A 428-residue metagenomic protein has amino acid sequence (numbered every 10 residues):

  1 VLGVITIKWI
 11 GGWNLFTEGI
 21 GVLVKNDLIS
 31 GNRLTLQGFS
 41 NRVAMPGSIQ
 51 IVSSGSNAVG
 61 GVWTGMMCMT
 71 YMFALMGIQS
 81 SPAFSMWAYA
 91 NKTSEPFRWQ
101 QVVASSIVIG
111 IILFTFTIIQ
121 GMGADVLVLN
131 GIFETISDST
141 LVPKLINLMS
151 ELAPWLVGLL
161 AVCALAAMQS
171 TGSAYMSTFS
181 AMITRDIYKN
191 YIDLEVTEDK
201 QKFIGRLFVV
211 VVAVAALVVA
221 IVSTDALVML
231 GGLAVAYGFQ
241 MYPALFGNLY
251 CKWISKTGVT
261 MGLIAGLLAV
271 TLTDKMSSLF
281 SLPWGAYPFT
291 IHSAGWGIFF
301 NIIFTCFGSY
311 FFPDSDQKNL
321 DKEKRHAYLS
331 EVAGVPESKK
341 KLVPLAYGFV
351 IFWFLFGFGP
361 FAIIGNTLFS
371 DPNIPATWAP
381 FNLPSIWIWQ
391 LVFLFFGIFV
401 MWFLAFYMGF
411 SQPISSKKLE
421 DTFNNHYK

Functional and structural regions predicted by a protein language model:
V1, K200-Q201, V214, V218-M241 (+2 more regions): Transmembrane helix-loop boundary segments of multi-pass membrane transporters
L2, G258-V270, K322-K324: Central hydrophobic cores of alpha-helical transmembrane segments in multi-pass integral membrane proteins
L2-G158, S281-T290: Loop-to-helix junctions at membrane interfaces in multi-pass transport proteins
V22-V24, L28-I29, F280-A376, I398-K428: Terminal cytosolic tails of multi-pass membrane transporters, especially the segment immediately following the final
G61-A74, A161-C163, A167-Q169, T290-T305 (+1 more regions): Alpha-helical transmembrane segments
C68, L156-L160, Y175, R206-V210 (+4 more regions): Hydrophobic alpha-helical transmembrane segments
G77, A83-G231, K339, I363-F369: Helix-loop-helix junctions that connect adjacent transmembrane helices in secondary transporters/permeases, recognized
L249-M261, F406-M408: Membrane-helix interface "capping/anchor" motifs
